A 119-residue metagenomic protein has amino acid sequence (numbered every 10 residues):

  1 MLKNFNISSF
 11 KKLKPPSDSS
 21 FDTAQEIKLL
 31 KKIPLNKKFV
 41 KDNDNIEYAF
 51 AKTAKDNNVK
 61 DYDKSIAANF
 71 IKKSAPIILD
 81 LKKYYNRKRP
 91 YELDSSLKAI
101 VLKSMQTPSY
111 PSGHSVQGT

Functional and structural regions predicted by a protein language model:
M1-T119: Hydrophobic alpha-helical bundle signature of multipass membrane enzymes
